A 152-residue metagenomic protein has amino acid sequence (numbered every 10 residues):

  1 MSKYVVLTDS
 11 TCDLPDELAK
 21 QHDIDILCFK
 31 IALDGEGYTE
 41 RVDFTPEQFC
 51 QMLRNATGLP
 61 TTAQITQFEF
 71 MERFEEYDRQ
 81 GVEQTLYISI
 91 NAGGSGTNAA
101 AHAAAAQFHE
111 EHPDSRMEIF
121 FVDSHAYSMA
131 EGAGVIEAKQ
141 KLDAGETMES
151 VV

Functional and structural regions predicted by a protein language model:
S2-K3, H22-I24, S115-E118: A short helix-to-beta-strand connector/capping loop
Y4-V6, T85, I119: Conserved hydrophobic helix-helix packing surfaces used for dimerization/oligomerization
V5-M71: N-terminal glycine-rich anion-binding loop in soluble enzyme alpha/beta folds
T8, Y87-N91, V122-D123: Short beta-strand segments
Q21, M52, A56, Y77-Q80 (+2 more regions): Change "in soluble alpha/beta enzymes" to "in soluble alpha/beta proteins
Y38, L59-T66, S89-T97, Y127: Short secondary-structure transition/capping motifs
E69-A101, F108: N-terminal glycine-rich phosphate/adenylate-binding segment common to multiple enzyme folds
G94-V152: Active-site histidine-anchored catalytic micro-motif
